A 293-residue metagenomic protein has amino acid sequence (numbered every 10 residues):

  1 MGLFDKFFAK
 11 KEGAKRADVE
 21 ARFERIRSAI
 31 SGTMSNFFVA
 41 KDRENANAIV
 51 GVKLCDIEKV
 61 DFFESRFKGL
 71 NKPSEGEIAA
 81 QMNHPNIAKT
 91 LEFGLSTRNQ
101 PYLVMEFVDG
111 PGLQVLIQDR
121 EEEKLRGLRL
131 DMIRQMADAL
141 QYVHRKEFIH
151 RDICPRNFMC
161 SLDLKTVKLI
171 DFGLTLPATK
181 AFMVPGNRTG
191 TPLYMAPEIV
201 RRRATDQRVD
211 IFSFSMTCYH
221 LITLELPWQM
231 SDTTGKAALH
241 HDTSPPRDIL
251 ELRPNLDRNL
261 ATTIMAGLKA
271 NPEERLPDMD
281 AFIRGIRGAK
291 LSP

Functional and structural regions predicted by a protein language model:
K59-Q81: AlphaC helix of the eukaryotic protein kinase fold
K89-P101: Short beta-strand micro-motifs within the conserved protein kinase catalytic domain, predominantly in the N-lobe
R98-G112: Conserved short submotifs of the Hanks-type protein kinase catalytic core that shape the nucleotide-binding pocket
M132-I133: Activation segment signature within eukaryotic-like protein kinase domains
D138-F148: Protein kinase catalytic-loop region centered on the HRD/HxD motif
P185-E198: Conserved activation segment of eukaryotic-like protein kinases, specifically the C-terminal portion of the activation
